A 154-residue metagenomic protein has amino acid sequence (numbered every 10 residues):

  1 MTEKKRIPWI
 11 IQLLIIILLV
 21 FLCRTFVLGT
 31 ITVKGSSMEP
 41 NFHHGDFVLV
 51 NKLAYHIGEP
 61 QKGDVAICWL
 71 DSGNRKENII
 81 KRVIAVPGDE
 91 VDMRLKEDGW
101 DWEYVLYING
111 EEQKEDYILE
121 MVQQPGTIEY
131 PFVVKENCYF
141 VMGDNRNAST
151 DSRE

Functional and structural regions predicted by a protein language model:
T2-I11, L22, F26, I31-T32 (+1 more regions): Soluble "head" domains of membrane/secretory-pathway proteins
Q12-I16: Alpha-helical transmembrane segments of integral membrane proteins
